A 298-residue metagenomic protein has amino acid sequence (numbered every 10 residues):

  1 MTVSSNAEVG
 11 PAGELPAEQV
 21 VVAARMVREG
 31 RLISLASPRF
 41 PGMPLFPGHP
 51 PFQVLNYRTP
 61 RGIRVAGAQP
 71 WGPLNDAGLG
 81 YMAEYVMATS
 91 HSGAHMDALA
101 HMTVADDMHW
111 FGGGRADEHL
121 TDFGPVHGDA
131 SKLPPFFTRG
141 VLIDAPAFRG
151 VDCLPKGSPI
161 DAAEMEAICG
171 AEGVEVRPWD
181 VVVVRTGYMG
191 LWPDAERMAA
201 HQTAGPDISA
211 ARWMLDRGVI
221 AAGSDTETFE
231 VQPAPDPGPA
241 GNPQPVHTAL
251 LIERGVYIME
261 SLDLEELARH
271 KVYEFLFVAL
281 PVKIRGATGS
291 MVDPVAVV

Functional and structural regions predicted by a protein language model:
M1-V298: Active-/binding-site microenvironments in catalytic and ligand-binding cores
